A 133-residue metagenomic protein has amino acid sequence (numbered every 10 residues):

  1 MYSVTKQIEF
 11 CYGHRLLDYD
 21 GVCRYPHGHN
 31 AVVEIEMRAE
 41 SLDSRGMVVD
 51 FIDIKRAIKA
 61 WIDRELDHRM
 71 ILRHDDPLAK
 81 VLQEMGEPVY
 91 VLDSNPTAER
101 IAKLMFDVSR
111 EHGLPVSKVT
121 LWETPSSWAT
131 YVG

Functional and structural regions predicted by a protein language model:
M1-G133: Charge-rich, low-complexity N-terminal segments
